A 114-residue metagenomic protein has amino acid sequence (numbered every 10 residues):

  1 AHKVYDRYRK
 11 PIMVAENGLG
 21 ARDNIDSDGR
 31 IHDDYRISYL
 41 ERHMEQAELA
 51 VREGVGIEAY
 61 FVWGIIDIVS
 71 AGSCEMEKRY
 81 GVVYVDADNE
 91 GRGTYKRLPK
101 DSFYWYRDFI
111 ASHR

Functional and structural regions predicted by a protein language model:
A1-R114: Non-catalytic scaffold segments within catalytic domains of secreted glycoside hydrolases
